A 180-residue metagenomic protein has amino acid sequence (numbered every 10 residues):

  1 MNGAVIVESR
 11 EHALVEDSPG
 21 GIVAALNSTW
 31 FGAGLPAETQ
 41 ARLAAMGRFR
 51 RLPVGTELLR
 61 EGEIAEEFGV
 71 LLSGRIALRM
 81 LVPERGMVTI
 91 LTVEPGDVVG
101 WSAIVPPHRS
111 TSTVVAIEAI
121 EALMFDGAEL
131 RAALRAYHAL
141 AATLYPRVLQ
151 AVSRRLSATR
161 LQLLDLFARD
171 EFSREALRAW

Functional and structural regions predicted by a protein language model:
M1-W180: Cytosolic regulatory regions built on CNB/CRP/Popeye-like sensor folds
